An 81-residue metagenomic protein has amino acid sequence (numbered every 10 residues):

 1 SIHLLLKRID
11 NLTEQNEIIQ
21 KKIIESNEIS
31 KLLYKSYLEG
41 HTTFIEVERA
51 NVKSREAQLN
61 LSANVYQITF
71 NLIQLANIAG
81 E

Functional and structural regions predicted by a protein language model:
S1-N60, Q67-I78: Amphipathic alpha-helical coiled-coil segments
